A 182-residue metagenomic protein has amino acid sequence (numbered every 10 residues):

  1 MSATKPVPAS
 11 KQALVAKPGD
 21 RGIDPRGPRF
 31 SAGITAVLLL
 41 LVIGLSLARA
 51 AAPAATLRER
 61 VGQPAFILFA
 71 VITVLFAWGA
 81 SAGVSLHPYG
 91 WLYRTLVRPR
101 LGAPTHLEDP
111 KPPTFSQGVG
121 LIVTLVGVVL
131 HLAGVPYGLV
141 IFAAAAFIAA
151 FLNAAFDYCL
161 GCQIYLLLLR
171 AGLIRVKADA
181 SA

Functional and structural regions predicted by a protein language model:
S2-A182: Membrane-interfacial helix-loop segments of redox and metal-homeostasis proteins, especially TM-loop-TM junctions
